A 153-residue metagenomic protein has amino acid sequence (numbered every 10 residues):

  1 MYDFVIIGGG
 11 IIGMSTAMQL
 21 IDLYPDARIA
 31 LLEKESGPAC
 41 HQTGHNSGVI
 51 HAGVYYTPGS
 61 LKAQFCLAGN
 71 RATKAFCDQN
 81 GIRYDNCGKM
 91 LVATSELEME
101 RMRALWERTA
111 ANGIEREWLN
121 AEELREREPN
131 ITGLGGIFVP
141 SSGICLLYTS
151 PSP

Functional and structural regions predicted by a protein language model:
M1-G10: Beta1/beta-strand and adjacent pyrophosphate-binding region of the FAD-binding site in flavoprotein oxidoreductases
G13: N-terminal Rossmann-fold NAD(P) dinucleotide-binding loop
D22-Q42: Glycine-rich FAD pyrophosphate-binding loop
P25-D26, D78, P129: Proline-centered flexible-loop/turn and helix-kink motifs
G48-E123, G133: Dinucleotide-binding Rossmann-like beta1-alpha1 core, especially the glycine-rich loop that anchors the ADP
V139-I144: Glycine-rich "substrate-gating" loop/helix at the edge of Rossmann-like oxidoreductase active sites
Y148-P153: Conserved small/polar residues in nucleotide/adenosyl-binding loops
